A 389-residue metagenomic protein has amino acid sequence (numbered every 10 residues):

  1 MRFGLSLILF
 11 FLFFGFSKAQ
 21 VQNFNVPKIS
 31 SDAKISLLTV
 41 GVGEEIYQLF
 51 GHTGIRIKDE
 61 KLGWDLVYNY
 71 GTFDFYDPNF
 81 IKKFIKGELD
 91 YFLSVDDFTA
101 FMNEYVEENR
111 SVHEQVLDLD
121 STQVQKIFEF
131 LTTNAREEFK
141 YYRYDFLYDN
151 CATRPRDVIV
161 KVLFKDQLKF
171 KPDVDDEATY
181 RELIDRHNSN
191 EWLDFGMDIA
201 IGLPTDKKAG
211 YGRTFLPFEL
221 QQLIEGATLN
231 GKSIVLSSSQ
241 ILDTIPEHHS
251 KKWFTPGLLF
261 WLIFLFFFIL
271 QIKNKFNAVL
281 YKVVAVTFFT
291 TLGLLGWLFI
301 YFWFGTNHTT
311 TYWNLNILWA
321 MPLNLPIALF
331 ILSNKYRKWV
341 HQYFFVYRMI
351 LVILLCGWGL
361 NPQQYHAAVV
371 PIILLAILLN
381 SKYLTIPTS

Functional and structural regions predicted by a protein language model:
M1-F24, T388-S389: Bacterial Sec-dependent N-terminal signal peptides
L12-S17, Q271, I300, A328-I331: Hydrophobic membrane-targeting alpha-helices
V21-A33: A eukaryotic "domain-start" boundary segment
S30-N109: Glycine-rich catalytic cores of cysteine/serine-nucleophile enzymes that process amide/ester linkages in cell-envelope
H52, D65, E114-V116, A152 (+1 more regions): Extracellular structured ligand-interaction cores
D74-D149, T153-K161: A cross-kingdom signal targeting lumenal/periplasmic-facing segments of multi-pass membrane and secretory-pathway
T133-N324, K335-V340, L351-S389: Activation targets extended, charge/polar-rich intrinsically disordered C-terminal tails
